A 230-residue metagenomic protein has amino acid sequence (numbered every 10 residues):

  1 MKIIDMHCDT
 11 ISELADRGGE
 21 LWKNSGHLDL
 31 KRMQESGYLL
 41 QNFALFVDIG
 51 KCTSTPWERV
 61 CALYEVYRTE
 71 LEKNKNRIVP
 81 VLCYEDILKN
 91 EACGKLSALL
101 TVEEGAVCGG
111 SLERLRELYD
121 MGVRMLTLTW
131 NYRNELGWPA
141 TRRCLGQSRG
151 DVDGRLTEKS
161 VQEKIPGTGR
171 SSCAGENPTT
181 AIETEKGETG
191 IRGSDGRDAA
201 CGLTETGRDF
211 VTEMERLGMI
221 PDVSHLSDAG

Functional and structural regions predicted by a protein language model:
M1-T204: N-terminal hydrophobic targeting/anchoring segments and the immediately downstream early-domain regions of hydrolases
L99-L100, M214, M219: Hydrophobic alpha-helical segments with transmembrane-like composition
G105-G109, M219-D228: Active-site glycine- and acidic-residue-rich loops that bind and position anionic ligands or nucleotide-like cofactors
E135, G193, D198-E215, V223-G230: Catalytic core of soluble alpha/beta enzymes
